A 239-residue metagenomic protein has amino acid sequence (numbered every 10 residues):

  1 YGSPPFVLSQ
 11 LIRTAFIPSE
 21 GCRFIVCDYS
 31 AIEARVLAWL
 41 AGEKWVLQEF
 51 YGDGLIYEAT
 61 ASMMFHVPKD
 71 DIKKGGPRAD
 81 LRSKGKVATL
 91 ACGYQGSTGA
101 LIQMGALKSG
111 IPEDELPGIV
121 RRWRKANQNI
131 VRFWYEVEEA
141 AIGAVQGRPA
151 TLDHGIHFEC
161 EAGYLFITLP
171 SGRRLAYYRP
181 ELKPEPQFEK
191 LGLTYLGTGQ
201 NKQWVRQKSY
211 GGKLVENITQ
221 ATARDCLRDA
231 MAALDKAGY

Functional and structural regions predicted by a protein language model:
Y1-Y239: Conserved catalytic core of nucleotide polymerization and phosphodiester-bond processing enzymes
